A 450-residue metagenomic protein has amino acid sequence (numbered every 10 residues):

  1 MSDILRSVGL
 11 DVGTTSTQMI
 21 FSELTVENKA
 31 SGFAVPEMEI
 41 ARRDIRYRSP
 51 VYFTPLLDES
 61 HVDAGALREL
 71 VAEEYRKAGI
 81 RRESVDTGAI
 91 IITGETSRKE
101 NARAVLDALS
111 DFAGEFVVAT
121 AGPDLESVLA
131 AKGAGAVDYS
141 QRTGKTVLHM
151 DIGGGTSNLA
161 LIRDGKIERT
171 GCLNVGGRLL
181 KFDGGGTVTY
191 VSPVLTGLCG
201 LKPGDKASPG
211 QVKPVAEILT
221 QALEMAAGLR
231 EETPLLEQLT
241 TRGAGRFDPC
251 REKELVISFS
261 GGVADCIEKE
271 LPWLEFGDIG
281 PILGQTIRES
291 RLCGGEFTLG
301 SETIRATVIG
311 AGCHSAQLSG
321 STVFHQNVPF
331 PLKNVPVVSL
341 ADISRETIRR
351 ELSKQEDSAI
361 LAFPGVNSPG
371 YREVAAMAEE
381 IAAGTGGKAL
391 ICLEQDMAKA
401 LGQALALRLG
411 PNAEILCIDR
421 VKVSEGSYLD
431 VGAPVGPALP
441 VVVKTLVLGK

Functional and structural regions predicted by a protein language model:
M1-E37, A136-N174, L448-K450: Gly/Thr-rich phosphate-binding beta-strand-loop-beta motif of the actin/hexokinase/Hsp70
M1-S2, E115-V147, E237-F247, T307: Conserved phosphate-binding catalytic cores of ATP/NTP-utilizing and phosphoryl-transfer enzymes
D11, I91, M150-D151, S258-S260 (+1 more regions): Short beta-strand segments
F21, R46-A72, L180-K450: Helical "lid/coupling" subdomains associated with nucleotide-phosphate turnover
F21-S22, S31, E100-A104, L129-G133 (+5 more regions): Short acidic, glycine/serine/threonine-rich loops at helix termini
L56, Y75-A108, V256-P272: Short beta-strand-loop/turn "lid" adjacent to the catalytic site in phosphate-handling enzymes
G94-A130, F276-I287: Glycine-rich phosphate-binding loop and adjoining helix at the ATP-binding site of ATP-dependent phosphoryl-transfer
A119-V128, D151-I152, L299-I304, Q395: Active-site nucleophile and cofactor-binding loops and adjacent substrate-binding regions of central metabolic enzymes
